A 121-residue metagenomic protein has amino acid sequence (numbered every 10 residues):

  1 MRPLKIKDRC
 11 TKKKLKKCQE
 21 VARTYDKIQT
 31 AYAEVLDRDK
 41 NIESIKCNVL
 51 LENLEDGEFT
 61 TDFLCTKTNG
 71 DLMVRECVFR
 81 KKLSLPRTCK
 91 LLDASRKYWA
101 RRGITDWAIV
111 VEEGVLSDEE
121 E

Functional and structural regions predicted by a protein language model:
M1-E121: Electrostatic, structured charged patches in enzyme active sites and in nucleic-acid/phosphate-binding
